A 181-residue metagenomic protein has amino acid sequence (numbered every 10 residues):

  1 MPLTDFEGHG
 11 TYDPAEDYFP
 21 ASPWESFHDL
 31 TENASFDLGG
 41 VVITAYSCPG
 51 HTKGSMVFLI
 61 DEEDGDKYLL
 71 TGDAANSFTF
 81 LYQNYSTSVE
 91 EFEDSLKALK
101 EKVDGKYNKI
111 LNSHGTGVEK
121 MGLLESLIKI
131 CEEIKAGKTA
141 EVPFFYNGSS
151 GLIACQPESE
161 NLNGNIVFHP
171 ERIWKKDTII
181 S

Functional and structural regions predicted by a protein language model:
M1-D37, D66, S77, E133: Active-site HxH/HxHxD metal-binding segment of metal-dependent hydrolases
E32-E63: Core dinuclear metal-dependent hydrolase active-site scaffold
V41, D66-Y68, K109: Structural motif
G50-T52, G72-A74, L81, S113-T116: Active-site metal-binding loops of divalent metal-dependent hydrolases
V57-N76: Conserved beta-strand hairpin/beta-sheet module of binuclear metal-dependent hydrolase folds, prominently
L81-S86, G122-L123: Short, solvent-exposed loop/turn segments at secondary-structure boundaries
T87-S95: Soluble or luminal CAZymes and related metallo-dependent hydrolases
D94-S181: Accessory terminal helices/loops
